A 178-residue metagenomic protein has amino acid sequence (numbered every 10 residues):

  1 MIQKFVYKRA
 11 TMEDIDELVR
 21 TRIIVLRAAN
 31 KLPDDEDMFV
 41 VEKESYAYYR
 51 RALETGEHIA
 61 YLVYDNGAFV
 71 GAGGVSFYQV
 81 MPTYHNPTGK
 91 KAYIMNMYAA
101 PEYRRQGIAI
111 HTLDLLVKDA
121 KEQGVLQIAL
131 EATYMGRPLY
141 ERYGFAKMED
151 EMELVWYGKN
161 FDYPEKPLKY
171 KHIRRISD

Functional and structural regions predicted by a protein language model:
M1-E13, I24, P164-D178: Conserved N-terminal entry element of GNAT/NAT acetyltransferase domains
R9, V125, E141-E151: Conserved acetyl-CoA-binding loop of GNAT-fold acetyltransferases
L26-Y48: Conserved GNAT-fold acetyl-CoA-binding loop/helix
A47-Y61: A short helix-loop-beta-strand connector motif used in the catalytic cores of GNAT acetyltransferases and, in some
L62, A68-F77, Y93, Y98: Conserved beta-strand in the GNAT
Y103, G107-L115: Conserved acetyl-CoA pyrophosphate-binding loop and the N-cap/start of the following alpha-helix in GNAT-like
L113, A120-A132: Conserved GNAT acetyl-CoA-binding A-motif
I128-P138, E153-G158: Conserved beta-strand-loop-alpha-helix junction that forms the acyl-donor binding cleft
